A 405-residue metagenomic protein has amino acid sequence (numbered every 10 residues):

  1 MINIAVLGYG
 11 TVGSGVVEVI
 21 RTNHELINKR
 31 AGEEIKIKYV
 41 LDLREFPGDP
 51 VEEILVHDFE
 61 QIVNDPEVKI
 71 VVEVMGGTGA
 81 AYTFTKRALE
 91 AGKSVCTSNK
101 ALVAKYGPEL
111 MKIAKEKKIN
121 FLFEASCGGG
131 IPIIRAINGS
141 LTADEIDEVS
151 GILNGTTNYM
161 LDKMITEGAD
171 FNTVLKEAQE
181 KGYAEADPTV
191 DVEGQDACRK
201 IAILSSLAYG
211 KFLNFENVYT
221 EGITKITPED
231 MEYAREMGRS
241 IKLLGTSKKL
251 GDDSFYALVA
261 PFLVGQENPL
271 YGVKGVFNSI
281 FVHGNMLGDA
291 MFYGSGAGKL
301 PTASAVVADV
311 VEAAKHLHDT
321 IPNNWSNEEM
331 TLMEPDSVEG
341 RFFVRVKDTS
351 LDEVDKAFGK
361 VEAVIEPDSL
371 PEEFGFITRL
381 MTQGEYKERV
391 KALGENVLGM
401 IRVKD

Functional and structural regions predicted by a protein language model:
M1-E90: N-terminal glycine-/serine-/threonine-rich beta1-alpha1-beta2 phosphate-ribose binding loop of Rossmann-like
L7, E73-M75, S98, K105 (+1 more regions): Structural motif
V68, K115-D196, I203: Rossmann-like NAD(P)H-binding beta-loop-alpha module
A81-R87, A91, K100-N138: Rossmann-fold NAD(P)-binding glycine/threonine-rich loop
S94-C96: A short hydrophobic/small-residue beta-strand
I146-S150, N158-L161, I165, E177 (+2 more regions): Catalytic, metal-anchored helix/loop core of enzyme active sites in primary metabolism
L175-G272, F277-S279: Substrate-binding/catalytic subdomain of NAD(P)-dependent oxidoreductase enzymes
V310-D405: A conserved regulatory-domain signal marking ACT and ACT-like small-molecule sensing domains and adjacent regulatory
